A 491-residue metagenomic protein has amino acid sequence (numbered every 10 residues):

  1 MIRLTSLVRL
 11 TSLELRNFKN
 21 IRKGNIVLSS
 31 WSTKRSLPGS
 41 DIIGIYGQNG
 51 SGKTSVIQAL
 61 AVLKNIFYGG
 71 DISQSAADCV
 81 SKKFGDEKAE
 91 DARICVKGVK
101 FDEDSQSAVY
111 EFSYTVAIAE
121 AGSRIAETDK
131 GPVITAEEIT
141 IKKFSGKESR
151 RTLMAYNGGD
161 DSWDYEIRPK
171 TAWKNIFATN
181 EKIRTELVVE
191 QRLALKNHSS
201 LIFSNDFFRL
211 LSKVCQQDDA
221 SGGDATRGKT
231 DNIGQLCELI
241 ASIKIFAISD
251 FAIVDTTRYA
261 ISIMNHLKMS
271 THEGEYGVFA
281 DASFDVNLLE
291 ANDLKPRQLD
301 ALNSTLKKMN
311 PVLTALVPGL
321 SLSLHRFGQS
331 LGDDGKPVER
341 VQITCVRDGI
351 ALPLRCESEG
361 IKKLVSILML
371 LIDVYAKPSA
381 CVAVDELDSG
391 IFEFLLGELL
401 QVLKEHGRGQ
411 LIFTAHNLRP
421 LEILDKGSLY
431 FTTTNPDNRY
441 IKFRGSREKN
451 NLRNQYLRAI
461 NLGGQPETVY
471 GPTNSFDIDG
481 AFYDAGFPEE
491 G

Functional and structural regions predicted by a protein language model:
M1-G70, T305, G335-I478, P488-E489: Switch/communication elements of ASCE P-loop NTPase nucleotide-binding domains
T11, R16, V27-S29, K97-V99 (+4 more regions): A structural detector for beta-sheet-dominated domains
N17, V96-S105, I141-K143, C345-D348 (+1 more regions): Short acidic, glycine-rich loop/turn motifs
N25-L28, Q106-A117, F144-R168, N175-A178 (+2 more regions): Short amphipathic beta-strand/extended segments with alternating polar/hydrophobic composition
Q58-R124: Conserved P-loop NTP-binding catalytic core
K88-R93, T128-A136, K336-V341, D425-G427: A short, compositionally biased
I118-T314: Electropositive, glycine-dotted interaction segments that contact anionic polymers or phosphate-rich ligands
G277-C356, P466, T473, I478-G491: Extended helical coiled-coil dimerization/tether regions that scaffold and oligomerize large DNA-maintenance assemblies
